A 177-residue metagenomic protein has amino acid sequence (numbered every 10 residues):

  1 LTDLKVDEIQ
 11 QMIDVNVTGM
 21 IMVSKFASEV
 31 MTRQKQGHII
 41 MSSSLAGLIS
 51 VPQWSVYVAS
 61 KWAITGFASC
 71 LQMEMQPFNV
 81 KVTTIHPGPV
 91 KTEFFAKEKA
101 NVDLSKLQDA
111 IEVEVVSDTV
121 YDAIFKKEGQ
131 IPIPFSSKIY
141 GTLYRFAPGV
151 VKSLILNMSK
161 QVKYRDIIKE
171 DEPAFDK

Functional and structural regions predicted by a protein language model:
L1, K5-Q10: Substrate-binding pocket helix/loop in short-chain dehydrogenase/reductase
T2, V51-S55: Active-site loop immediately N-terminal to the catalytic Tyr-X3-Lys motif of short-chain dehydrogenase/reductase
S24, S60: Active-site helix of classical SDR
F26-K35: A short helix-coil junction within the Rossmann-fold of NAD(P)-dependent oxidoreductases
V30, I49, C70-K81: Active-site-adjacent segment of SDR/Rossmann-fold oxidoreductases
S44: Residue(s) in the substrate-gating loop at a strand-loop-helix junction that position the organic substrate next
Q76-S137: SDR active-site lid
